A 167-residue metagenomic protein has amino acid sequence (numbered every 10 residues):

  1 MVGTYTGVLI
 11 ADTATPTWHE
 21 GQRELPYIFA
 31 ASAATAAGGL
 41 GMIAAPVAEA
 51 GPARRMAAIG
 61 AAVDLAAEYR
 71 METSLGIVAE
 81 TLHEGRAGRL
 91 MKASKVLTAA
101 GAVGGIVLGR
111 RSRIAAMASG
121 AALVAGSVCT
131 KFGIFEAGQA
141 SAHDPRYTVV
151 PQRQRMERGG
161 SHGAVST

Functional and structural regions predicted by a protein language model:
M1-T167: Short amphipathic, positively biased membrane-proximal segments that drive organelle/inner-membrane targeting
